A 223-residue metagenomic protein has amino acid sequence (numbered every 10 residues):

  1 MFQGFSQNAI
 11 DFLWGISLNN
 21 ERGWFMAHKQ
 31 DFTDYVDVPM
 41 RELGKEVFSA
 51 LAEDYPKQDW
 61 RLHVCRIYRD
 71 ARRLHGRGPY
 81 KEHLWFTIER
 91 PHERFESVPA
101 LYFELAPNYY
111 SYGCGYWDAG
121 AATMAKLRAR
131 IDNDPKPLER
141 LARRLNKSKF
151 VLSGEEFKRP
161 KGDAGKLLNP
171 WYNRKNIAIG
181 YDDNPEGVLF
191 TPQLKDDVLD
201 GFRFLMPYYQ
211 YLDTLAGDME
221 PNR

Functional and structural regions predicted by a protein language model:
M1-G15, G44, I131, K136 (+1 more regions): Long, solvent-exposed, polar/charged low-complexity segments
W14-I67: Active-site acidic/histidine clusters and adjacent loop/turn architecture that either coordinate catalytic ions
K29-V36, Y116, K126-I131, F190-L194: Short histidine-centered catalytic/ligand-binding loop motif
A52-E96: Hydrophobic/aromatic-rich structural module bridging two neighboring secondary-structure elements via a short loop
R69-A71, R90-H92, P107, Y116 (+1 more regions): Short, flexible loop/turn elements at secondary-structure junctions
Y80-E82, S97, A106-Y110, W171-N173: A short, structural micro-pattern
A100: Structured soluble/peripheral alpha/beta segments that form catalytic or ligand/cofactor-binding pockets
L105-A164: Compact, glycine/acidic-enriched structural inserts
